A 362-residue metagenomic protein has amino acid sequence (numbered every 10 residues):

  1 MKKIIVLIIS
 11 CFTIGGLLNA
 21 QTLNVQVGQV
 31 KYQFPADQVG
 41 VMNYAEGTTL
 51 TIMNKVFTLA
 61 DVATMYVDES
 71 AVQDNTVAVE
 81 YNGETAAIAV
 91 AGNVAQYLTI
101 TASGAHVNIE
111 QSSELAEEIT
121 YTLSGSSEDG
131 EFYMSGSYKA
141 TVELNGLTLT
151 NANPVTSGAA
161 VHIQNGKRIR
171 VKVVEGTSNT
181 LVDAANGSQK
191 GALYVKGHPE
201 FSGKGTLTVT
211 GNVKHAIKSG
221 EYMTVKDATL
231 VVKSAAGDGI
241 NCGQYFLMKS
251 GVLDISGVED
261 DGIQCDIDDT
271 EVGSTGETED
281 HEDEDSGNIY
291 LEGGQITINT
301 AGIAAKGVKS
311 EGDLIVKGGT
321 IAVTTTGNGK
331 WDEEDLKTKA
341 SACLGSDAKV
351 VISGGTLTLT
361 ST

Functional and structural regions predicted by a protein language model:
I4-T13: Sec-dependent N-terminal signal peptides
L18-T22: Boundary at the C-terminal end of the N-terminal hydrophobic targeting segment
G28-I52: N-terminal targeting signals for Sec/Tat export/insertion, comprising classic cleavable signal peptides
V30-F34, V56-L59, D129-F132, N179-L181: Short, surface-exposed beta-strand/loop "edge" segments at domain boundaries and coil↔beta transitions
P35-Y44, T58-S70: Structured surface patches comprising rigid loops and adjacent beta-strands/short helices at the edges of well-ordered
D68-T362: A composition-driven surface/loop motif
